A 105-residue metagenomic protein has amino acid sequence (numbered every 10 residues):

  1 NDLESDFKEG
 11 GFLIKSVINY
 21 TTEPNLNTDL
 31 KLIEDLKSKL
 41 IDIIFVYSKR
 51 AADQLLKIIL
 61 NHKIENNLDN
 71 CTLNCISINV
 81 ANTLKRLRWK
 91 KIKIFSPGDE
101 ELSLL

Functional and structural regions predicted by a protein language model:
N1-L105: Conserved beta-alpha
